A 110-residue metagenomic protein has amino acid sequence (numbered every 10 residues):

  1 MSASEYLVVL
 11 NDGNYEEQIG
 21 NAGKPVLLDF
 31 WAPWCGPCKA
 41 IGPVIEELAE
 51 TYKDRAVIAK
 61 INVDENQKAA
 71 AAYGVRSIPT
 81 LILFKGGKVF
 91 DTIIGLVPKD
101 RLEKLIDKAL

Functional and structural regions predicted by a protein language model:
M1-L27, A32-V57, E65-T80, K85-L110: Proteins that catalyze or organize thiol-disulfide redox chemistry and the adjacent proteostasis machinery handling
K60: Conserved residues in the N-terminal Rossmann fold of short-chain dehydrogenase/reductase
